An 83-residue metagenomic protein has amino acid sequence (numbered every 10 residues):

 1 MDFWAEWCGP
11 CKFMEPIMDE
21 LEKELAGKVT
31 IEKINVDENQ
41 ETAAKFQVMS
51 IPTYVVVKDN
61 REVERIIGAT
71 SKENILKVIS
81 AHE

Functional and structural regions predicted by a protein language model:
M1-W4: Short active-site neighborhood of thiol/selenol oxidoreductases, capturing the structured segment around
C8-C11, Y54: The canonical Cys-X-X-Cys-His
P10-A26: Typically the conserved alpha-helix immediately C-terminal to a functionally engaged Cys/Sec in thioredoxin-like
M18, N35, N60: Residue-level signature of catalytic and energy-coupling elements of molecular machines, predominantly ATP/GTP-dependent
I34-K45: Structural microenvironment flanking redox-active thiols in thiol-disulfide oxidoreductases
S50, V55-E83: Non-catalytic, surface beta->alpha helical segment in thiol-disulfide oxidoreductase systems
